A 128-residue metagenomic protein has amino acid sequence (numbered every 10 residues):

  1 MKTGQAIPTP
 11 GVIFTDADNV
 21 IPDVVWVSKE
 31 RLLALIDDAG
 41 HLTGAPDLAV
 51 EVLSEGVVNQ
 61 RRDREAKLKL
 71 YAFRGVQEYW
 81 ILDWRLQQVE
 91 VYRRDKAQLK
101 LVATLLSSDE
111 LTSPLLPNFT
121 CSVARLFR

Functional and structural regions predicted by a protein language model:
K2, P8-R74, I81-R128: C-terminal interaction segment
